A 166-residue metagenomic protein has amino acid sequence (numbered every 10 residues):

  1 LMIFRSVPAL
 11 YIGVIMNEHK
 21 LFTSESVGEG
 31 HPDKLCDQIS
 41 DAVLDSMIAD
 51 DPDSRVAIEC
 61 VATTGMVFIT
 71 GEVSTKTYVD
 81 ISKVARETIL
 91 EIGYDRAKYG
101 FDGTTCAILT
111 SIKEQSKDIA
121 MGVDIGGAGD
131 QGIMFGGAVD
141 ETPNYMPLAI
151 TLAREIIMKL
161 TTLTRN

Functional and structural regions predicted by a protein language model:
L1-I15: Short, Lys/Arg-enriched N-terminal segments with co-localized hydrophobic residues within the first ~10-30 amino acids
G13-A57: N-terminal, positively charged regions that mediate nucleic acid binding
T23, G65, K83, L90-N166: Glycine-rich, mobile lid/loop segments that gate access to catalytic sites or pores
G28, E72-T77, V139-N144: A generic structural motif
S54-E59, A97-Y99: Short beta-strand elements
A57-T75: Short, charge-patterned binding micro-sites
T75-I89: Active-site-surrounding "flap" and adjacent substrate/cofactor-binding loops of secreted or lumenal enzymes, prototyped
